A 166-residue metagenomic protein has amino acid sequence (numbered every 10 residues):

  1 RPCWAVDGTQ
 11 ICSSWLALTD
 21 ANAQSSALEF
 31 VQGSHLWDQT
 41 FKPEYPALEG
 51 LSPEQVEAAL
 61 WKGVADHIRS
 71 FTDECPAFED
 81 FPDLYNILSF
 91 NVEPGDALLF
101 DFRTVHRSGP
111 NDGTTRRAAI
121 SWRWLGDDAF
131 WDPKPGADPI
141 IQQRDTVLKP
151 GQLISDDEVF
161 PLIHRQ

Functional and structural regions predicted by a protein language model:
R1-C3: Short acidic (Asp/Glu) patches
A5, F81-D83, G113: Sterically constrained small-residue positions within well-ordered secondary structures of folded domains
A5-A23, H67, N91-P94, L99 (+1 more regions): Short, conserved beta-strand element in jelly-roll/cupin
G8, A27, T40, G109-N111 (+1 more regions): Short, function-defining helix-loop hinge/capping sites that tune catalysis or transport
C12, S26, A118: Change "...and in nucleic-acid phosphodiester-cleaving endonucleases..." to "...and in nucleic-acid processing enzymes
W15, F30, W37, F90 (+2 more regions): Bulky hydrophobic/aromatic packing residues
A23-V105: Double-stranded beta-helix
E44-L48, P94-L99, R103-Q166: Non-heme Fe(II)/2-oxoglutarate
